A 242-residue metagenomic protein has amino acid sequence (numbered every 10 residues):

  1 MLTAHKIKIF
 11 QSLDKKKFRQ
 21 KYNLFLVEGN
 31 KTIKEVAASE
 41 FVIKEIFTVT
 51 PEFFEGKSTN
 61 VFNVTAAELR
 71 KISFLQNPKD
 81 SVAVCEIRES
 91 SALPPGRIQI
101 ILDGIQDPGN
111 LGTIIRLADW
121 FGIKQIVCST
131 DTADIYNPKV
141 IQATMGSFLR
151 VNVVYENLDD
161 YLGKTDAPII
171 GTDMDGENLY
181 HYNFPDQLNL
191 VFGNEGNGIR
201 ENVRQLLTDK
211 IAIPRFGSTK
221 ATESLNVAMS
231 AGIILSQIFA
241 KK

Functional and structural regions predicted by a protein language model:
M1-T50, T132-A133: Boundary-proximal intrinsically disordered activation/regulatory segments immediately upstream of a helical core
G29, Q106-T113, T222-A228: Amphipathic alpha-helical repeat scaffolds
G56-A67, R97, A167-I169, F184-N189 (+1 more regions): Active-site regions of enzymes building and remodeling cell-envelope glycoconjugates
V61-E86: Glycine/small-residue-rich loop that forms an oxyanion/phosphate-binding "nest" at active or ligand-binding sites
V64-T65, D103, S129-T130, N152 (+1 more regions): Short beta->alpha connector loops at strand-helix junctions that form conserved, small/polar/Pro-enriched
A92-D175: RNA substrate-binding interface of SAM-dependent RNA methyltransferases
W120-F121, N137-L149, E201-K242: Structured adenosyl-cofactor binding patch, chiefly the S-adenosyl-L-methionine
I170-A221: Active-site/ligand-binding-proximal alpha/beta "capping" segment
